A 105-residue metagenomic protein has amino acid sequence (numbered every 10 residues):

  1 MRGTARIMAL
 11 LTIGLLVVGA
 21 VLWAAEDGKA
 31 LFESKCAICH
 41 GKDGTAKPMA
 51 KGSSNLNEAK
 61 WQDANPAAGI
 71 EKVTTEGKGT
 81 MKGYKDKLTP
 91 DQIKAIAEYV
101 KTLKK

Functional and structural regions predicted by a protein language model:
M1-L11: Bacterial N-terminal signal peptides that target proteins for export
I13, G28, A59, K82-K85: Generic anion/oxyanion-binding catalytic loop in active/binding sites
G14-L31, K47, G69: Electrostatic cytochrome c docking/interface patches
K29-A30, S34, A68, K72 (+2 more regions): Solvent-exposed, polar/charged alpha-helical surfaces in well-ordered, non-transmembrane soluble domains, broadly
K29-S54, E76-K82, T102-K105: Periplasmic/extracellular electron-transfer cofactor-ligation site, primarily the c-type cytochrome heme-c attachment
N55-A68, Y84-Q92: Electron-transfer interface patches adjacent to heme c in soluble/periplasmic c-type cytochromes and di-/multiheme
T74, K85-K105: C-terminal capping alpha-helices of c-type cytochrome domains
